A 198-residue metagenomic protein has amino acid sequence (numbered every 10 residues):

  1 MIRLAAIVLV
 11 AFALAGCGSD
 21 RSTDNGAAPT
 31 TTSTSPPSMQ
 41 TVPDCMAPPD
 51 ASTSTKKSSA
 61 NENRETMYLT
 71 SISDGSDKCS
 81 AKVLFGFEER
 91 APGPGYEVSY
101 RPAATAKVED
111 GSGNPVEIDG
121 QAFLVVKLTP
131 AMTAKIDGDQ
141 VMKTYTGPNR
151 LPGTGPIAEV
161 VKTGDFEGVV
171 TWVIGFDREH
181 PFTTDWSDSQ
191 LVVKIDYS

Functional and structural regions predicted by a protein language model:
M1-A5: Bacterial N-terminal signal peptides that target proteins for export
A6-A11: Hydrophobic helical h-region of N-terminal Sec-dependent signal peptides in bacterial secretory/periplasmic proteins
A13-G16: C-terminal motif of bacterial Sec signal peptides marking the signal peptidase cleavage site
G18-S198: Short linear recognition/processing motifs and adjacent strand/loop elements at protein termini and domain edges
